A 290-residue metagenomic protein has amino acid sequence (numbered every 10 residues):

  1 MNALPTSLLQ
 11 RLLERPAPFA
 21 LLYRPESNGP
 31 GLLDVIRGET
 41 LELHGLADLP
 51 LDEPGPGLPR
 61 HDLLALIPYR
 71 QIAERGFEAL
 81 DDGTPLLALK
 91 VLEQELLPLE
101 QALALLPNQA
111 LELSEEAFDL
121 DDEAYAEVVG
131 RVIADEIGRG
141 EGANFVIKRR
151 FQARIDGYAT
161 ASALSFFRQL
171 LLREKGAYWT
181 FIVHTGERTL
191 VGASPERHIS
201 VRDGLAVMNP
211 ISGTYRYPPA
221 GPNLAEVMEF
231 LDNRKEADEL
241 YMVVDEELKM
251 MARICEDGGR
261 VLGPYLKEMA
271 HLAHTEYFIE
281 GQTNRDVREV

Functional and structural regions predicted by a protein language model:
M1-H44: Short Lys/Arg-enriched alpha/beta "domain-start" segment
L4-L8, L41-P56, I72, V128-V132 (+5 more regions): Short alpha-helical segments and helix-capping/turn motifs at coil-helix boundaries
R24-S27, D34, Q152-A237: An anion-binding catalytic pocket shared by soluble metabolic enzymes
E26-N28, E39-A161, E236-D238, Y265: Non-catalytic accessory segments adjacent to catalytic cores
A65, I199, M208, D286-E289: Anionic ligand-binding catalytic core segments
L80-L97, M208, G213-E229, G258-L262: Extended active-site and interfacial segments that coordinate phosphate-rich ligands in large catalytic machineries
E95-E116, R154, N223-V290: Contiguous alpha-helical scaffold segments within structured protein domains that host functional hotspots
A143-K148, W179-T185, L266, V287-E289: Short coil/turn segments at secondary-structure boundaries
